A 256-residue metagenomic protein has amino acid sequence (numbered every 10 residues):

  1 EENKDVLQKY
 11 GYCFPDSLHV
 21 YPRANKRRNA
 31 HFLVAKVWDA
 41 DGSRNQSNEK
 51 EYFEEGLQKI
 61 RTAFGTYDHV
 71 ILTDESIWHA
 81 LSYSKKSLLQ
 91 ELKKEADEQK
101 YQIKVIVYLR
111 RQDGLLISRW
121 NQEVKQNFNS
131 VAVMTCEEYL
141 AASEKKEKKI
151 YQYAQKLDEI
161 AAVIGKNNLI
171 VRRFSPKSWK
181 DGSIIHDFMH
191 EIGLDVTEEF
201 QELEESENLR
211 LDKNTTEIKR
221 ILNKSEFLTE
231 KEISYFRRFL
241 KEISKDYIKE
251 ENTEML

Functional and structural regions predicted by a protein language model:
E1-L256: Anion-recognition interface
